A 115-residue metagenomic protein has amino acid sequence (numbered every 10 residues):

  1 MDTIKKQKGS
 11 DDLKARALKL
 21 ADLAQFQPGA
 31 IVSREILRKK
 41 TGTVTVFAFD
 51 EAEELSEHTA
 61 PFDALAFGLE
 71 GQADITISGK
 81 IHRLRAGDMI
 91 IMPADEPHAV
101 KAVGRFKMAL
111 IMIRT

Functional and structural regions predicted by a protein language model:
M1-T41: A short, N-terminal "cap"/entry segment at the start of jelly-roll beta-barrel domains of the cupin/DSBH fold
A30, T43-A60: Conserved short histidine dyad/triad with adjacent acidic residue
T43, Q72-D74, I81, P97 (+1 more regions): Structural motif
A48-D50, A60-I75: Short, conserved beta-strand element in jelly-roll/cupin
L69-E70, R85-A86, G104: A cytosolic small-molecule/anion-sensing beta-strand core signal
G79-A94: Short acidic-glycine-tyrosine-enriched beta hairpin
A94-T115: Ligand-binding loop in jelly-roll beta-barrel domains
